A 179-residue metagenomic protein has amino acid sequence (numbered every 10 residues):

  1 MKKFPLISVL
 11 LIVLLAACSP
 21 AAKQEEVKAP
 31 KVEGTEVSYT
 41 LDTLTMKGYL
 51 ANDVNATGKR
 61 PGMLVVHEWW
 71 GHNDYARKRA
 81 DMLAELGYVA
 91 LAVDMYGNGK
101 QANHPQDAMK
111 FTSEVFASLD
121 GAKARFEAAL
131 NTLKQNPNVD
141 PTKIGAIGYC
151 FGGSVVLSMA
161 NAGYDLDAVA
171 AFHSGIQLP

Functional and structural regions predicted by a protein language model:
M1-F4: Positively charged n-region of N-terminal signal peptides that target proteins for export
I7-S8: Composition-driven detection of intrinsically disordered, low-complexity segments
L14-A17: C-terminal motif of bacterial Sec signal peptides marking the signal peptidase cleavage site
S19-A21: Bacterial signal peptide processing site
K23-K31, E36-N138: Serine-hydrolase catalytic machinery in alpha/beta-hydrolase-like enzymes
F126-P179: Primarily recognizes the serine-hydrolase "nucleophile elbow" in alpha/beta-hydrolase and SGNH/GDSL folds
